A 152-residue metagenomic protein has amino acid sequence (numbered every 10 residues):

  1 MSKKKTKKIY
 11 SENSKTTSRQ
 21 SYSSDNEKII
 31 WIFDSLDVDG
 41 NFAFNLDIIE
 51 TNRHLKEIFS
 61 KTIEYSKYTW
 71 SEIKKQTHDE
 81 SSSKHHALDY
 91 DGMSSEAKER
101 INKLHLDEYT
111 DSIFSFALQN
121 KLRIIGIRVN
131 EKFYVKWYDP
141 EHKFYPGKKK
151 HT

Functional and structural regions predicted by a protein language model:
M1-N120, K132-T152: Basic, Lys/Arg-enriched alpha-helical interface segments
L122-I124: Histidine-centered metal-chelating micro-motifs
